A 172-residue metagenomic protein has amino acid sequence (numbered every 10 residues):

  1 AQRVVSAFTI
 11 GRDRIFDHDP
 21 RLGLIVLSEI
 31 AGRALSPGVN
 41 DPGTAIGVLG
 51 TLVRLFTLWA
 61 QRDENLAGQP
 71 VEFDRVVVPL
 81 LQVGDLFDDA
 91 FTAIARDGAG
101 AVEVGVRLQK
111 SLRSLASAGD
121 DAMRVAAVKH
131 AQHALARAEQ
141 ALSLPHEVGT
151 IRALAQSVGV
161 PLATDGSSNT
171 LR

Functional and structural regions predicted by a protein language model:
A1-R172: Short basic (Lys/Arg) and small-residue
